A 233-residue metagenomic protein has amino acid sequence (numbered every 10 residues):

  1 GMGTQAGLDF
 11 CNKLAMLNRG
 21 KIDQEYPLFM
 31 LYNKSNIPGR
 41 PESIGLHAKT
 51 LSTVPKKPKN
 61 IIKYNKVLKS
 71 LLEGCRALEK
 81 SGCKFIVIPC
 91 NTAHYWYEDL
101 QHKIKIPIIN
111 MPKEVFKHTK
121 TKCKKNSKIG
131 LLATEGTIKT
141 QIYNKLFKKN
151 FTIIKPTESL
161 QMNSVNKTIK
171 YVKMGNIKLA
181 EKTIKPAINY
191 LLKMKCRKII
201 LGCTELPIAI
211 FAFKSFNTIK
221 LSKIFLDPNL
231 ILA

Functional and structural regions predicted by a protein language model:
G1-A233: Non-catalytic structural scaffold of enzyme domains
